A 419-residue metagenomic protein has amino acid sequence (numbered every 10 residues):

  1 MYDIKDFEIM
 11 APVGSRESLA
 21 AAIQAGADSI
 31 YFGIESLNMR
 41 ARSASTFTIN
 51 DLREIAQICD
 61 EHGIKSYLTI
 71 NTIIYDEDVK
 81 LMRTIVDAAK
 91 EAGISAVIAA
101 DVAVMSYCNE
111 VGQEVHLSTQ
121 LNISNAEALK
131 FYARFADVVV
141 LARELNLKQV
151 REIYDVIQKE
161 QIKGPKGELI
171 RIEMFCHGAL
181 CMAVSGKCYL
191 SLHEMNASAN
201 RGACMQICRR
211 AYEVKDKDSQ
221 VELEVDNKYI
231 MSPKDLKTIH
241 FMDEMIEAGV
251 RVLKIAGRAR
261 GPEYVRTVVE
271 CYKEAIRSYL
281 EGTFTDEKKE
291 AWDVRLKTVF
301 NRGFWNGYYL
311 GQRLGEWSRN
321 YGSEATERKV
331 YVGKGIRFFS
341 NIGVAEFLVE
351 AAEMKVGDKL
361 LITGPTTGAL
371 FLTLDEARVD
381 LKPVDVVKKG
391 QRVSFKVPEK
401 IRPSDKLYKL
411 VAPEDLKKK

Functional and structural regions predicted by a protein language model:
M1-A25, S29-A41, I55-A56, D60-T72 (+6 more regions): Surface-exposed amphipathic alpha-helical tracts and adjacent flexible/coil segments at the periphery of soluble enzymes
S45-D51, K80-I85: Charged helix-capping and loop-helix junction motifs
M82-S118: Well-ordered mid-protein domain cores that form the structural environment of catalytic cofactors
S124-L129: Short, glycine/polar-rich helix-capping loops at beta-to-alpha or helix-loop-helix junctions that flank or form
